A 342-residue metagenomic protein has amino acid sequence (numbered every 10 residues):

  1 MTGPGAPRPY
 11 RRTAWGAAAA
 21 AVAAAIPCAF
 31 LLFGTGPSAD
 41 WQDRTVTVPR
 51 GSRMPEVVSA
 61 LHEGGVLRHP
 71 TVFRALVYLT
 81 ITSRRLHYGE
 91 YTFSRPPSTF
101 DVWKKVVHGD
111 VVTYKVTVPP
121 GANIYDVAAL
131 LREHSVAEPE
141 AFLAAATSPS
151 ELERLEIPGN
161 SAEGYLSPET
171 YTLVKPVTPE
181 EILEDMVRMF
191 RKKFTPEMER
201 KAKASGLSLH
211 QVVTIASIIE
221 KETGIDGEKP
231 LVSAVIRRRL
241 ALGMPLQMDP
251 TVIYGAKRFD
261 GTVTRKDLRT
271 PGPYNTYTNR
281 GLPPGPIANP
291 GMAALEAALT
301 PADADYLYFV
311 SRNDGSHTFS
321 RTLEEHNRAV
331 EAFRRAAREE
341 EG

Functional and structural regions predicted by a protein language model:
G3-D43: N-terminal type II signal-anchor transmembrane helix that functions as the membrane-insertion/stop-transfer segment
R8-P9, R50, T71, L323: Short alpha-helical segments used as structural interaction elements across diverse proteins
G16-A21, G64-G65, Y88-E90, F142-A146 (+2 more regions): N-terminal start-of-chain detector that recognizes signal peptides and the immediate post-cleavage beginning
F33-F194: Signal peptide-directed extracytoplasmic domains
R53, L130-E140, S148-G342: Bacterial extracytoplasmic/cell-wall-associated proteins, especially those involved in peptidoglycan
